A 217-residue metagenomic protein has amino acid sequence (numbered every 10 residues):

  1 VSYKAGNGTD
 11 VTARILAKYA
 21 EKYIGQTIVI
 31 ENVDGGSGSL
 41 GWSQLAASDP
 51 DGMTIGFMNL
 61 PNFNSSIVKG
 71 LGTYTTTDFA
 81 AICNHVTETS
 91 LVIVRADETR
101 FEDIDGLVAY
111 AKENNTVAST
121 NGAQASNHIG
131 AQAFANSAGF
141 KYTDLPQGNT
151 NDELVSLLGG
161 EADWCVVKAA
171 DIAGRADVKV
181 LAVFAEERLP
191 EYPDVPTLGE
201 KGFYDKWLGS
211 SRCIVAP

Functional and structural regions predicted by a protein language model:
V1-A5, P217: A conserved hydrophobic helix/loop-capping motif in glycosyltransferases and polysaccharide synthases
K4-G6, L60-P61, R95-R100, T120-A125 (+3 more regions): Short coil/turn segments
D10-K18, G36-T73, V92, A125-Q132 (+2 more regions): Pocket-flanking alpha-helical
K18-I28: Signal peptide-proximal N-terminal region of secreted/periplasmic/extracellular or secretory-lumen proteins
A20, Q44-M53, I67-D152, W207-P217: Hinge/capping helix and adjacent helix->loop/strand transition within the periplasmic-binding protein
I30-V33, Q147: Extended, low-complexity alpha-biased scaffolding regions
T87, A170-P217: C-terminal lobe and pocket-closing loops of periplasmic/extracytoplasmic Venus-flytrap solute-binding proteins
